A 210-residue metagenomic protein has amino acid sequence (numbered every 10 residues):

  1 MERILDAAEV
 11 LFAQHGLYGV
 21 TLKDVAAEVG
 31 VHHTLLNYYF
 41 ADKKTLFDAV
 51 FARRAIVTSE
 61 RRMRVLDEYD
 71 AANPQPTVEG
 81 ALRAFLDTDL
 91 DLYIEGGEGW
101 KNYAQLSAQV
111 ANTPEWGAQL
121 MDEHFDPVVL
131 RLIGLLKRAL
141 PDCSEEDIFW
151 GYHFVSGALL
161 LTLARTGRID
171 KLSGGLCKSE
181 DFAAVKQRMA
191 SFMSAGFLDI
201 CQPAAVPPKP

Functional and structural regions predicted by a protein language model:
R3, L11-R53: Helix-turn-helix
L5, S59, E79-L86, Y152 (+1 more regions): Short, amphipathic alpha-helical "lid/cap" segments that border enzyme active or binding sites
A7, L11, A158-L161: Short amphipathic alpha-helical elements of helix-turn-helix/winged-helix folds
R54, T58-L66: Conserved phosphoryl-transfer catalytic core
M63-K101, Y152: Hydrophobic alpha-helical connector segments
A84, E95-E123, T166-K171: Amphipathic alpha-helical segments used for helix-helix packing
F85, D89, A104-A111, V155 (+2 more regions): Short alpha-helical scaffolding segments that buttress acidic/His motifs in well-ordered protein cores
D91, E95, D126-P210: C-terminal peripheral helix-coil segments that are non-catalytic and often amphipathic
